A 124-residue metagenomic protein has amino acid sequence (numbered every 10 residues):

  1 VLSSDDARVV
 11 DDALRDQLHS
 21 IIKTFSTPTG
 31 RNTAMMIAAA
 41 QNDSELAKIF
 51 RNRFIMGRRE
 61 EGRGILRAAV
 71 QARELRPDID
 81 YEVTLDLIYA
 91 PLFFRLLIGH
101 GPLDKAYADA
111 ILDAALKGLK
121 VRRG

Functional and structural regions predicted by a protein language model:
V1, S44, L92-H100: Short amphipathic alpha-helical interaction patches enriched in hydrophobic/aromatic residues with interspersed Lys/Arg
L2-A7: HAMP-domain connector/hinge
R8-A13, D80: A conserved beta-strand->loop->alpha-helix hinge within the catalytic CA
D11, G30-A34, A47, L85 (+1 more regions): A general structural signal for well-ordered alpha-helical segments in protein cores
D12, D16-K23, T27, M56-Q71 (+3 more regions): C-terminal peripheral helix-coil segments that are non-catalytic and often amphipathic
F25-I49: Amphipathic alpha-helical segments used for helix-helix packing
A34, R51, R63-L66, D78-Y89 (+1 more regions): Short, well-structured alpha-helical segments
